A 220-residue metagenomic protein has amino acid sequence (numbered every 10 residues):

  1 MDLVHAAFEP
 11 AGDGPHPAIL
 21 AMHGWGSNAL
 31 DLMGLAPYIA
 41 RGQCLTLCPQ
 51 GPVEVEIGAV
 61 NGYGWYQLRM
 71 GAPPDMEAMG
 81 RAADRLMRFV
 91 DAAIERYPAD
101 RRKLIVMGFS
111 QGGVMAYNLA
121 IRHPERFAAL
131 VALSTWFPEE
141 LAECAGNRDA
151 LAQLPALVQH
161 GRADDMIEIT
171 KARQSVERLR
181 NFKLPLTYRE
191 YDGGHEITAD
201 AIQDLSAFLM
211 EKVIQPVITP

Functional and structural regions predicted by a protein language model:
M1-A99: Serine-hydrolase catalytic machinery in alpha/beta-hydrolase-like enzymes
H23-W25, M107-F109, G161: Conserved alpha/beta-hydrolase "nucleophile elbow" surrounding the catalytic nucleophile
Y38-R41, N147-Q153: Short, conserved loop/helix-junction motifs that constitute active-site signature segments in enzyme catalytic cores
Q50, M107, V131-S134, Q159 (+1 more regions): Alpha/beta-hydrolase-fold catalytic nucleophile elbow
R102-L151: Primarily recognizes the serine-hydrolase "nucleophile elbow" in alpha/beta-hydrolase and SGNH/GDSL folds
L157, T170-P220: C-terminal catalytic histidine-bearing segment of alpha/beta-hydrolase fold enzymes
L157-H160, D164: Short beta-strand/loop motif that positions the catalytic acidic residue of the alpha/beta-hydrolase fold
